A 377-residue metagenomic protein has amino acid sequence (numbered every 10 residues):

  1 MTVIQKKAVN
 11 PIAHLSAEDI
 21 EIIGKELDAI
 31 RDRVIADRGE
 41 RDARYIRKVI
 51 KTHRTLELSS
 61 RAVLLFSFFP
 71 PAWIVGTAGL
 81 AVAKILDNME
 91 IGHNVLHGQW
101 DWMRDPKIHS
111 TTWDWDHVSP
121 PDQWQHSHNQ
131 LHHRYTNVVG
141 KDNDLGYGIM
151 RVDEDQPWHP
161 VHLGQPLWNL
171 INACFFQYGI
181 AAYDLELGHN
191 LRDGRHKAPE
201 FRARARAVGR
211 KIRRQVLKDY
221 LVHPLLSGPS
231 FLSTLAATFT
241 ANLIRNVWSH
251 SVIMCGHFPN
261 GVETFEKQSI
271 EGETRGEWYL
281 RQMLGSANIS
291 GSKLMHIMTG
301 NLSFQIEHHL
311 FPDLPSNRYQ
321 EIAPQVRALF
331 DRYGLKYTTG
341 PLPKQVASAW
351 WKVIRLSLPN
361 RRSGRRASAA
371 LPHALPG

Functional and structural regions predicted by a protein language model:
T2-S59: Low-complexity, highly charged intrinsically disordered N-terminal segments that act as targeting/localization
I30-R38, L187-H196, T264: Non-transmembrane, extramembrane segments of multi-pass ion/lipid transporters
R44-N88, L163-Y178, A203-S251: Alpha-helical bilayer-embedded segments of polytopic membrane proteins, i.e., transmembrane/intramembrane helices
V82-A203, I270-R361: Membrane-embedded catalytic scaffold of the fatty acid hydroxylase/desaturase
P224-L225, A236-T274, A347, I354-S357 (+1 more regions): Extended hydrophobic/aromatic segments used for targeting, binding, or gating
L329, L375-P376: Terminal helices and disordered tails flanking the catalytic cores of nucleotide-processing hydrolases
